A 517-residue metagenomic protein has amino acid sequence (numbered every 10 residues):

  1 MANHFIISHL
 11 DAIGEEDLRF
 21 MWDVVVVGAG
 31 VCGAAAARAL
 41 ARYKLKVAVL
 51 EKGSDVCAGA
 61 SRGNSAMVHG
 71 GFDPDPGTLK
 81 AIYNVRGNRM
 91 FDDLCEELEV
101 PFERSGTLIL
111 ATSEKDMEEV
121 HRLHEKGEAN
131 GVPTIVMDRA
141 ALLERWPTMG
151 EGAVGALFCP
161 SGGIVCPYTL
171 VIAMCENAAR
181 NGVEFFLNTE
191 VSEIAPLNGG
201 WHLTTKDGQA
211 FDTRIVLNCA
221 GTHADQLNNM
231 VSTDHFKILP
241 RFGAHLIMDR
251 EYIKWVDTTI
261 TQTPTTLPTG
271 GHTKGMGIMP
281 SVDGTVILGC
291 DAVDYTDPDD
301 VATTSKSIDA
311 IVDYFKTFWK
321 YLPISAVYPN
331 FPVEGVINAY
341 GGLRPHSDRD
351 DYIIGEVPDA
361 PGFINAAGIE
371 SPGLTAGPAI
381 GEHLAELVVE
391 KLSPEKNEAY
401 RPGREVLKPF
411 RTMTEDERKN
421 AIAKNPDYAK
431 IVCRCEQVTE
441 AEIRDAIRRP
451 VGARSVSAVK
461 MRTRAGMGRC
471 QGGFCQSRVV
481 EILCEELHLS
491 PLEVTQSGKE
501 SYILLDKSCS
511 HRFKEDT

Functional and structural regions predicted by a protein language model:
M1-V24, R42: Extreme N-terminal leader/targeting segments of oxidoreductases
W22-V49: N-terminal Rossmann-like FAD-binding beta1-loop-alpha1 element of flavoenzymes
A35, I194-G199, T205-G289, V293-T304 (+2 more regions): Flavin-dependent oxidoreductases
R42-R62: Glycine-rich FAD pyrophosphate-binding loop
A66-R145, T273-M276: Dinucleotide-binding Rossmann-like beta1-alpha1 core, especially the glycine-rich loop that anchors the ADP
I82-V85, L110-E119, F158-E176, V301-S305 (+2 more regions): Short beta-strand to alpha-helix junction loop
L157-D207, F211-I215: Helical element adjacent to the flavin cofactor pocket in flavoenzyme catalytic cores
T273, D299-I431, V438-V451, V456 (+1 more regions): C-terminal catalytic lobe of FAD-dependent flavoproteins
